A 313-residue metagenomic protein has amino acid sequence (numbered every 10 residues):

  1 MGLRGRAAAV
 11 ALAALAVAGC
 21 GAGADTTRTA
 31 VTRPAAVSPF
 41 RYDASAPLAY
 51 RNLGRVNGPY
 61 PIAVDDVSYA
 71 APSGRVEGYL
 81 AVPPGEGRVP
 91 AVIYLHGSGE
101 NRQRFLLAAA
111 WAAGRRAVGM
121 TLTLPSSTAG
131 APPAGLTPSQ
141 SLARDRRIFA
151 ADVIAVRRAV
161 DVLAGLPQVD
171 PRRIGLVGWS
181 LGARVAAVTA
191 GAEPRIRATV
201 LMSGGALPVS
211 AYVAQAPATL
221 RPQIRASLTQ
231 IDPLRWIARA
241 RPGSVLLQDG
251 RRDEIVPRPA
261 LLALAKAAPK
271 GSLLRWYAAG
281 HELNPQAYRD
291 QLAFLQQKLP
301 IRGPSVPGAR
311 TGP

Functional and structural regions predicted by a protein language model:
D43-E86: N-terminal cap/lid segment of alpha/beta-hydrolase-fold proteins
R88-G97: Short beta-strand element of the alpha/beta-hydrolase
Q103-I154, P208-A214: Cap/lid segment of the alpha/beta-hydrolase catalytic domain
R157-P222: Primarily recognizes the serine-hydrolase "nucleophile elbow" in alpha/beta-hydrolase and SGNH/GDSL folds
A240-R241, L246-D249: Short beta-strand/loop motif that positions the catalytic acidic residue of the alpha/beta-hydrolase fold
G243, P257-A265: Short alpha-helix in the alpha/beta-hydrolase fold that links the catalytic acid
R251-V256, H281-E282: Acidic catalytic loop of the alpha/beta-hydrolase fold
L262, K266-P313: C-terminal catalytic histidine-bearing segment of alpha/beta-hydrolase fold enzymes
